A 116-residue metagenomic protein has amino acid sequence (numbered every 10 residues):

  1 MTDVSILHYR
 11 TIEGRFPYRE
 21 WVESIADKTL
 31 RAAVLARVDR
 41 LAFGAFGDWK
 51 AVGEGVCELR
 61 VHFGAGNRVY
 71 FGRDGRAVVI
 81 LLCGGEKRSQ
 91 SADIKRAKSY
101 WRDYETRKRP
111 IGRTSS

Functional and structural regions predicted by a protein language model:
M1-G66, G75-V79, E86-S116: Basic, Lys/Arg-enriched alpha-helical interface segments
